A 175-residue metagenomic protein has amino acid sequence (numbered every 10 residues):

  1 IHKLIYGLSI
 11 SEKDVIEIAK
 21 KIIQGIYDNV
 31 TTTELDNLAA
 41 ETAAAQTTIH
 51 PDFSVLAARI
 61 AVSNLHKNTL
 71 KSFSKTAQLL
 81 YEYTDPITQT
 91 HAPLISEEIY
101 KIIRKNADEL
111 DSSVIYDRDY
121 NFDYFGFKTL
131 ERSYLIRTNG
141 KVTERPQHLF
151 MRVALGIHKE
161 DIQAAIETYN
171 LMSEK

Functional and structural regions predicted by a protein language model:
I1-K175: Extended catalytic cores of very large enzyme megasubunits
